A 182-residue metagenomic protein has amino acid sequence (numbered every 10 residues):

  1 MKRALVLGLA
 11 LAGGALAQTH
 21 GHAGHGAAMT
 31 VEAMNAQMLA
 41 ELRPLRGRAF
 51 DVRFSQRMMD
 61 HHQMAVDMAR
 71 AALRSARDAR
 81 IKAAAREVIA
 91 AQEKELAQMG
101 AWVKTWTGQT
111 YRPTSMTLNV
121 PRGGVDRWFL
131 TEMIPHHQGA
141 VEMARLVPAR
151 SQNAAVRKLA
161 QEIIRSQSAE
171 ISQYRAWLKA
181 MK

Functional and structural regions predicted by a protein language model:
K2-G8: Sec-dependent signal peptide recognition, specifically the positively charged N-region followed immediately by
G8-L9, G21: N-terminal start and proteolytic maturation junction detector
A12-G14: N-terminal signal peptide c-region/cleavage motif recognized by signal peptidases
Q18-K182: All-alpha RGS (Regulator of G-protein Signaling) helical domain and cognate RGS-like helical scaffolds
